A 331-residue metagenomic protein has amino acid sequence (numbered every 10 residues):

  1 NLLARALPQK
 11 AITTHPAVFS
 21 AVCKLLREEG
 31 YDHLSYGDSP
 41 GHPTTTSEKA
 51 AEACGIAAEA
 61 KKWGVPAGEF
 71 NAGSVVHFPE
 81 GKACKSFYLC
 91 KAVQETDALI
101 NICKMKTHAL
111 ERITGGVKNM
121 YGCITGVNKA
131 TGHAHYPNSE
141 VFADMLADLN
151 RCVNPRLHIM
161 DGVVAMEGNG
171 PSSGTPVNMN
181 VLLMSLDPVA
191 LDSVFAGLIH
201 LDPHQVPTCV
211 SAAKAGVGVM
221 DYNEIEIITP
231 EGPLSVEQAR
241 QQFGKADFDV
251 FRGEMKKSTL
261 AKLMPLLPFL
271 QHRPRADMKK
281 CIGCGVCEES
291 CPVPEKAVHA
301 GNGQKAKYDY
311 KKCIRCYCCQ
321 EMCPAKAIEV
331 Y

Functional and structural regions predicted by a protein language model:
N1-M278, I282, E288, E295-Q304 (+3 more regions): N-terminal and secondary-structure boundary signal
